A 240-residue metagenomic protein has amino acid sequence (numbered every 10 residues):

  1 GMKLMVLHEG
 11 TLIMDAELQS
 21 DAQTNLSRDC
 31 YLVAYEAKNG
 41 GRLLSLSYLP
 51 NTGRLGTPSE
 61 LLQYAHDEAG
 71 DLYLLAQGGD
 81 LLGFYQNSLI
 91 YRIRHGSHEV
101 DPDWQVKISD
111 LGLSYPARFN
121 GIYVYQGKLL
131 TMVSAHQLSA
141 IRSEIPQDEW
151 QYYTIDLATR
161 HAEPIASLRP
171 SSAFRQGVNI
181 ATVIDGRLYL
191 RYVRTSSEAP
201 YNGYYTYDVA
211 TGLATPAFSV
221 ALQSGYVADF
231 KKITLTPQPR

Functional and structural regions predicted by a protein language model:
G1, G41-T52, V100-L111, H161-P170 (+1 more regions): Beta-propeller fold detector
G1-D67: Long, acidic/polar, low-complexity amphipathic helices and coiled-coil-like
G1-L7, G53-Y64, S109-Q126, S172-V183 (+1 more regions): Repeated scaffold domains used in trafficking and secretory/extracellular systems, primarily beta-propellers
E9-D29, Y73-L89, M132-D148, V193-A199: Short, conserved, GDST-rich strand-edge loop motifs in beta-rich repeat architectures
G10-M14, A69-L74, G127-T131, G186-L190 (+1 more regions): Entry beta-strands of beta-propeller and related beta-repeat scaffolds
T24-G41, Q86-E99, I145-R160, N202-G212 (+1 more regions): Beta-propeller blade signature
P102-P200: Intrinsically disordered, low-complexity segments enriched in Gly and acidic/Ser/Thr residues that form flexible
A199-R240: Hydrophobic, glycine-enriched assembly/anchoring segments
